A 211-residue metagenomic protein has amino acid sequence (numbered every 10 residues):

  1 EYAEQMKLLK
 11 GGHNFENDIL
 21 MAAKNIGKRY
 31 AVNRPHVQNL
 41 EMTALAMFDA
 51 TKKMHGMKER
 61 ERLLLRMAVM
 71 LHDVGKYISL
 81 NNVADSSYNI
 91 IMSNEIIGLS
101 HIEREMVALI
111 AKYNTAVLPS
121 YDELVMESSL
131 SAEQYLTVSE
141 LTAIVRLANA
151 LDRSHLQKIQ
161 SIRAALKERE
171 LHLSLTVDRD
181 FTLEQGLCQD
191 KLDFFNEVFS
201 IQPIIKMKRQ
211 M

Functional and structural regions predicted by a protein language model:
E1-H13: Hydrophobic/aromatic-enriched cytosolic interaction surfaces used to assemble or bind macromolecules
G11-L20, R62, A164-E168: Flexible hinge/switch segments at interdomain interfaces of large molecular machines
E16-Y30: Long, charged low-complexity interaction segments
K24-G27, P35-H36, M42-A164: Divalent metal-dependent catalytic cores for phosphoryl transfer on phosphate-bearing substrates
Y30, Q134, D178: Active-site oxyanion-binding pockets that recognize sulfate/phosphate
L151-I205: Low-complexity, glycine/alanine/valine/leucine- and proline-rich hydrophobic stretches
K206-M211: Short proline/glycine- and acidic-rich turn/helix-capping motifs at secondary-structure junctions
